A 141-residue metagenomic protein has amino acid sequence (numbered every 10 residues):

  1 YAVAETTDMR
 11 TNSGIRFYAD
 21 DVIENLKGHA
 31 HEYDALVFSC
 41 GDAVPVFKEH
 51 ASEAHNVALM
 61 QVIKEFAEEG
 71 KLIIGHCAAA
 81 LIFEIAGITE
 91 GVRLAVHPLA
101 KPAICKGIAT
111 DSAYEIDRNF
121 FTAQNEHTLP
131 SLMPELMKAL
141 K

Functional and structural regions predicted by a protein language model:
Y1-I73, L81-R93, K101-K141: Extended, subdomain-level signal for the structured scaffold at the beginning of enzyme domains
C77: Catalytic nucleophile serine of serine hydrolases, specifically the conserved "nucleophile elbow" pentapeptide
